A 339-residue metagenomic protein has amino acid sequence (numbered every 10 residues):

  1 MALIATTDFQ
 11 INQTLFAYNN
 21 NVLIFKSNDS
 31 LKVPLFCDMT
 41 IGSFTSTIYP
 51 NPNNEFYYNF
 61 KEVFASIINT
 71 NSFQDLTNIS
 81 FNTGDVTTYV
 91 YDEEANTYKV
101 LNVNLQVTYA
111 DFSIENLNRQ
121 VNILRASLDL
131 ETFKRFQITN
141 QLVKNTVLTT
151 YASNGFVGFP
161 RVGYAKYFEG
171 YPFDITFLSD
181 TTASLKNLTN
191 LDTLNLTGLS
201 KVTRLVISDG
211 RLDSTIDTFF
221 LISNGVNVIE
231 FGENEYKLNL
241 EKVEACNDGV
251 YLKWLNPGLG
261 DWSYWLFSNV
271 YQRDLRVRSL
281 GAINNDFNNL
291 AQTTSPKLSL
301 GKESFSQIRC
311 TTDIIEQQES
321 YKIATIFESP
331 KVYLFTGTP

Functional and structural regions predicted by a protein language model:
M1-A245: Preference for solvent-exposed, low-hydrophobicity sequence contexts
A2, F9-F16, E169-L188, L194-N195 (+4 more regions): Extracellular/virion structural assembly segments
